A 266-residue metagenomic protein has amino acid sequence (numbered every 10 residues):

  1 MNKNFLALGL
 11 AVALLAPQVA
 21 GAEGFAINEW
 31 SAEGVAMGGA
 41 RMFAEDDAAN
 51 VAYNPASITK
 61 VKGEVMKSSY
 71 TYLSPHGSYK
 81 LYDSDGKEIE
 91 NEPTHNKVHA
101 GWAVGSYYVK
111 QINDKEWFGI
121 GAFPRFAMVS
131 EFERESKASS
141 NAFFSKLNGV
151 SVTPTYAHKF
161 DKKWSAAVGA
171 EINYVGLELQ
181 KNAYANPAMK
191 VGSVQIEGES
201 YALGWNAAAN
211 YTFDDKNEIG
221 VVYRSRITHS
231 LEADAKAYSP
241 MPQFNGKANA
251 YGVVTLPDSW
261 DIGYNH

Functional and structural regions predicted by a protein language model:
M1-A22: Gram-negative bacterial Sec-dependent N-terminal signal peptides
E23-G38, M42, E88-P93, H99-H266: Outer-membrane beta-barrel porins/channels
A26-R41, T59-G77: Transmembrane beta-strand segments of Gram-negative outer membrane beta-barrel proteins
A48: Catalytic/regulatory signature loops of cyclic-dinucleotide turnover enzymes and related class III nucleotidyl cyclases
V51-A56: N-terminal periplasmic accessory domains that precede and gate Gram-negative outer-membrane beta-barrel machines
T59-K60, S74-K80, K110, F126-E131: Short active-site-adjacent helix-start/loop capping segments
Y70-W102: Mid-chain, structured segments of secreted extracytoplasmic proteins
